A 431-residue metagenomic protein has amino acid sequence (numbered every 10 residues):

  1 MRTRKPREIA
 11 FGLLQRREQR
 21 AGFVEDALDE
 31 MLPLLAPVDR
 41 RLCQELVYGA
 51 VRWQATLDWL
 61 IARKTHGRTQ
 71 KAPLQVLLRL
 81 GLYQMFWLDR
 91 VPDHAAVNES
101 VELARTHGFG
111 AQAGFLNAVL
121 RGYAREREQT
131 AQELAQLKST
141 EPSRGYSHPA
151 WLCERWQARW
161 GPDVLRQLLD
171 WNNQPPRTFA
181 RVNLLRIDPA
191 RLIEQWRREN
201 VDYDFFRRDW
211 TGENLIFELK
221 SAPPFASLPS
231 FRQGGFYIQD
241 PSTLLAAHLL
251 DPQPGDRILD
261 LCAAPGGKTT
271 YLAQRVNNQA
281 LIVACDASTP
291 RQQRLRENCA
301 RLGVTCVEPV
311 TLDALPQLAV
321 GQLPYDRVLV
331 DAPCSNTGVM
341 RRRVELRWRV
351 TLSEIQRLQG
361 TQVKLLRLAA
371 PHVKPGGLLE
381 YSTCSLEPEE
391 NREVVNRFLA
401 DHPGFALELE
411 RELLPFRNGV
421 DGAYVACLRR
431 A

Functional and structural regions predicted by a protein language model:
M1-A431: S-adenosylmethionine
